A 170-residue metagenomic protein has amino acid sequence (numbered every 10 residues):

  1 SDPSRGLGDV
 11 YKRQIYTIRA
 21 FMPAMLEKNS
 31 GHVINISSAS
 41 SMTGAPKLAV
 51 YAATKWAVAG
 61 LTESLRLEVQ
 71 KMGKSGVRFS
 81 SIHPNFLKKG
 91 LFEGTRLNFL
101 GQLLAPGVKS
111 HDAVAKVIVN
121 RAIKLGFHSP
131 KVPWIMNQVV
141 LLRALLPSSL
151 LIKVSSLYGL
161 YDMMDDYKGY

Functional and structural regions predicted by a protein language model:
S1-Y11: Single conserved hydrophobic/aromatic residue that forms the stacking wall/gate of nucleotide- or nucleobase-binding
I18, T54: Active-site helix of classical SDR
A20-N29: A short helix-coil junction within the Rossmann-fold of NAD(P)-dependent oxidoreductases
M22, A57, T62-G73, R78: Catalytic Tyr-X3-Lys helix of short-chain dehydrogenase/reductase
S38: Residue(s) in the substrate-gating loop at a strand-loop-helix junction that position the organic substrate next
S41-T43: Conserved catalytic-site region of short-chain dehydrogenase/reductase
A45-A49: Active-site loop immediately N-terminal to the catalytic Tyr-X3-Lys motif of short-chain dehydrogenase/reductase
E68-W134: SDR active-site lid
